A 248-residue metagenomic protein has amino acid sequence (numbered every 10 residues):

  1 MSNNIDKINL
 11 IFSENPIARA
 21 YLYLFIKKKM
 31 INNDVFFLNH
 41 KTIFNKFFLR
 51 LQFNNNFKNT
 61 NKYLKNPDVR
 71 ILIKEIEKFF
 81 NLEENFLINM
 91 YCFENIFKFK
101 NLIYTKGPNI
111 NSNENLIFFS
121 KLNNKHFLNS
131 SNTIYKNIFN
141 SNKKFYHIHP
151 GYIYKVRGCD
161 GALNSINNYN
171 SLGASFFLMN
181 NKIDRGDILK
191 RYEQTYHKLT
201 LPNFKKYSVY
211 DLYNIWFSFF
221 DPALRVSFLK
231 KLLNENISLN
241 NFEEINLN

Functional and structural regions predicted by a protein language model:
M1-N248: One-carbon transfer enzymes
